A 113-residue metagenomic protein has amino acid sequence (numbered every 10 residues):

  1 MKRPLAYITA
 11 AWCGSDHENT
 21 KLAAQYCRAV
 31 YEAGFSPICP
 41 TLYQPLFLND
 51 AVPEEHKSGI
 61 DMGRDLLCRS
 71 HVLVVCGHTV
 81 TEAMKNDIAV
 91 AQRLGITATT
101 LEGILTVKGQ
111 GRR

Functional and structural regions predicted by a protein language model:
M1-R113: Catalytic phosphate/metal-binding cores of nucleic-acid and nucleotide-processing enzymes, i.e., regions that mediate
